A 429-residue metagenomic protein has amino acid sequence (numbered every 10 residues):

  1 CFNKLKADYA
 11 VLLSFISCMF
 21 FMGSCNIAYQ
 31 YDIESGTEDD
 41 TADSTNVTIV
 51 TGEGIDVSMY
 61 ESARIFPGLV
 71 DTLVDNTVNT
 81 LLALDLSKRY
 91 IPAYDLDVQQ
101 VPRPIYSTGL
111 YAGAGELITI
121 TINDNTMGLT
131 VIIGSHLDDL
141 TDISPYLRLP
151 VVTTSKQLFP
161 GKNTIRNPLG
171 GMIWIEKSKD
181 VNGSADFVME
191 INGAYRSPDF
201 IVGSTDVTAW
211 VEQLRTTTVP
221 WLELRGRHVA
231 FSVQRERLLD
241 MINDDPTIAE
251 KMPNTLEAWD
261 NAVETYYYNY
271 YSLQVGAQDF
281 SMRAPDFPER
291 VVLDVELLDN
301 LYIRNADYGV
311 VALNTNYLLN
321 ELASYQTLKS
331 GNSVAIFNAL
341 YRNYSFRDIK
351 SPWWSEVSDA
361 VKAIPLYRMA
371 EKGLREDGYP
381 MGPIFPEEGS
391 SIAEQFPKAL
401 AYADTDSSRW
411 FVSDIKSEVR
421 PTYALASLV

Functional and structural regions predicted by a protein language model:
C1, A7, C18-A63: Bacterial Sec-dependent N-terminal signal peptides
C1-K6, Y195-D199, R235: Short intrinsically disordered, low-complexity coil segments enriched in acidic
S14-F15: Hydrophobic helical h-region of N-terminal Sec-dependent signal peptides in bacterial secretory/periplasmic proteins
T41-P198: Beta-strand-enriched, solvent-exposed domains that form extended recognition/catalytic surfaces
S62, V70-D71, L110-Y111, I165-R166 (+3 more regions): A general structural signal for short secondary-structure junctions and capping/turn motifs
K179-R227: Exposed low-complexity, polar/acidic, P/S/T/G-rich flexible segments that act as propeptides, protease-susceptible
P220-V429: Catalytic cores of extracellular degradative/oxidative enzymes
